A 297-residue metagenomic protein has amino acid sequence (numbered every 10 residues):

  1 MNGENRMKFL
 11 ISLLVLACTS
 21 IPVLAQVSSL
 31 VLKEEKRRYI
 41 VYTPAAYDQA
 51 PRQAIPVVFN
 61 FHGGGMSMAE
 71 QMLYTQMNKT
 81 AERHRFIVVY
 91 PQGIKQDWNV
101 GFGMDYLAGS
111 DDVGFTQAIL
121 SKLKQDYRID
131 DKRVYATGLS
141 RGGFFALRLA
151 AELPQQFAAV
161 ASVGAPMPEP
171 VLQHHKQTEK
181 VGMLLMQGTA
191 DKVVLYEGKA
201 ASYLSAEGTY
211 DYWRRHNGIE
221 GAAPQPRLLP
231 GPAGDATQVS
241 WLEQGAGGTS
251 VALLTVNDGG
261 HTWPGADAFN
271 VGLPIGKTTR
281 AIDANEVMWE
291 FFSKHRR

Functional and structural regions predicted by a protein language model:
S20-P22: N-terminal signal peptide c-region/cleavage motif recognized by signal peptidases
L32-D48, R52-Y135, F144-R148, E152 (+1 more regions): Serine-hydrolase catalytic machinery in alpha/beta-hydrolase-like enzymes
M72-M77, P166-H175, D235-W241: Alpha-helical scaffolding within the catalytic cores of extracellular/periplasmic polymer-degrading hydrolases
K132-V181, K192: Primarily recognizes the serine-hydrolase "nucleophile elbow" in alpha/beta-hydrolase and SGNH/GDSL folds
L185-Q187: Short beta-strand/loop motif that positions the catalytic acidic residue of the alpha/beta-hydrolase fold
T189-V251, G259, G265-D283: Active-site-adjacent alpha-helix of alpha/beta-hydrolase-fold enzymes
I275-R297: Catalytic active-site module of serine/aspartate enzymes centered on a nucleophile-bearing elbow/loop
